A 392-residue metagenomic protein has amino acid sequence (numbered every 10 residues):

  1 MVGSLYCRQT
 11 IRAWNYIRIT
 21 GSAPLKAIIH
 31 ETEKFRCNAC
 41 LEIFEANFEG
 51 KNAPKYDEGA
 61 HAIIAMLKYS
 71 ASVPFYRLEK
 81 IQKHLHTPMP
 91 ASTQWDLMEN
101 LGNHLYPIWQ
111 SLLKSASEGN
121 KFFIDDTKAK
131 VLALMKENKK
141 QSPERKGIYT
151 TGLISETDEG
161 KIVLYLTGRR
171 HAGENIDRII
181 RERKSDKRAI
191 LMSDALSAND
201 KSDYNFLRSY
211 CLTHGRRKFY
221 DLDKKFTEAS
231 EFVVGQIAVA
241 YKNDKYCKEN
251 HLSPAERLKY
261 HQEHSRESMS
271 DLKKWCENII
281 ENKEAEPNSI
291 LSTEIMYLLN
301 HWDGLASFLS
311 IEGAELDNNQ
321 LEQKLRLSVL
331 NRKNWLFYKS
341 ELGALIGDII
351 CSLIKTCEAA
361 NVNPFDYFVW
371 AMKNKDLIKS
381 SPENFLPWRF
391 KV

Functional and structural regions predicted by a protein language model:
M1, H30-E33: Short metal-coordination and nucleic-acid-contact micro-motifs, chiefly zinc-binding Cys/His arrays
M1-C7, A23, N38-E42: Short Cys/His-rich metal-coordination motifs, predominantly Zn2+-binding knuckles/fingers
V2-R12, A46-G50: Short Cys/His-rich "knuckle" micro-motifs
T10-L25: Short Cys/His-rich Zn2+-coordinating modules
P24-A27, P143: Short Gly/Pro-enriched turn/cap motifs at secondary-structure boundaries
T32-R36, L41-V392: Catalytic center-proximal scaffold of phosphoryl-transfer enzymes
